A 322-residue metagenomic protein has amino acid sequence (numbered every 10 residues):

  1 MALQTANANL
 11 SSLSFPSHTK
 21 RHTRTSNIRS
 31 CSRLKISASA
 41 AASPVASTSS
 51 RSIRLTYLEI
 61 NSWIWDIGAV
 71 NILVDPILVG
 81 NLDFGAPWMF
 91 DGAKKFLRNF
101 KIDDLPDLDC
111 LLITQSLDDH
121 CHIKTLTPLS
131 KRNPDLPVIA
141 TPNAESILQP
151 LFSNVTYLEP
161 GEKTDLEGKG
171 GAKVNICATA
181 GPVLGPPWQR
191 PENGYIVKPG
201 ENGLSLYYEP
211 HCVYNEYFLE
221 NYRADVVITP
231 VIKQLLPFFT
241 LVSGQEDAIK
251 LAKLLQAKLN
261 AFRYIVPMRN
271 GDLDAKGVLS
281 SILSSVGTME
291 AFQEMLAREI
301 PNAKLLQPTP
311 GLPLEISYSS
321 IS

Functional and structural regions predicted by a protein language model:
A2-T19, P137-I139, Y214-L312: Cap/insert and terminal regions of metallo-dependent hydrolase folds
P16-K20, R24-P106, L158-V226, P237-T240 (+1 more regions): Core dinuclear metal-dependent hydrolase active-site scaffold
N61, D118, T125, A144-E145 (+3 more regions): Alpha-helix capping/helix-boundary segments
V74, L82, C121, I147-Q149 (+2 more regions): Short catalytic/ligand-binding loop motif for oxyanion handling, primarily in non-cytosolic enzymes, centered on
A86-A140, Y222-Q234: Active-site metal-binding motif and surrounding structural segment of the metallo-beta-lactamase
I123-R132, P150, K276-S285: Metal-dependent catalytic neighborhoods of phosphoester/phosphodiester hydrolases
N133, F152, E201, L259-N260 (+1 more regions): A structural signal for short coil/turn segments at secondary-structure junctions
L148-L158: Helix-loop-beta element that forms the nucleotide-linked donor phosphate-binding surface in glycosyltransferases
